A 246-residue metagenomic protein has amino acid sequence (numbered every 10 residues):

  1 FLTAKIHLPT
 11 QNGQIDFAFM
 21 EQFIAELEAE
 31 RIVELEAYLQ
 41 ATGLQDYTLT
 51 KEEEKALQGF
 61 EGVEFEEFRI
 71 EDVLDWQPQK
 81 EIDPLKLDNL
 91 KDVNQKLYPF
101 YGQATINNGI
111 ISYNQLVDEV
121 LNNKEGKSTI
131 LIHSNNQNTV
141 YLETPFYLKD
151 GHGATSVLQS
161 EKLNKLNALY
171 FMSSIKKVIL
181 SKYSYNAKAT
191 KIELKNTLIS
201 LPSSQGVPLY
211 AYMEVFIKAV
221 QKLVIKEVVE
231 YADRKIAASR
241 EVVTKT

Functional and structural regions predicted by a protein language model:
F1-T3, E71-L198: DNA target-recognition domains and sequence-specific DNA-contacting regions of bacterial/archaeal
K5-H7, E26, L198-S200: Residues within well-ordered beta-strands of beta-sheet-rich folds
I6-Q11, S184-Y185, S204: Compact, glycine/acidic-enriched structural inserts
Q11-G109, Q205-T246: Non-catalytic DNA-recognition/assembly elements of restriction-modification systems
